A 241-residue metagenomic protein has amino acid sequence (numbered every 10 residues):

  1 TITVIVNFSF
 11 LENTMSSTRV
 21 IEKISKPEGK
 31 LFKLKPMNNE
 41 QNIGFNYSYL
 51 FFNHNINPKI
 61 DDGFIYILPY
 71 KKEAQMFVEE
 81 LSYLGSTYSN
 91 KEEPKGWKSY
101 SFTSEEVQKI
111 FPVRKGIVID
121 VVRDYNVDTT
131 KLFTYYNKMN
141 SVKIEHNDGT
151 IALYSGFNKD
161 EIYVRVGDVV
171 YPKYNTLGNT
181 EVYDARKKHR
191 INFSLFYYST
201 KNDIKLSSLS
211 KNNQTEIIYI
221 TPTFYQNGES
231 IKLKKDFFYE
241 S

Functional and structural regions predicted by a protein language model:
T1-T14: Short acidic, flexible loop segments centered on an aromatic residue
N13-R19, I151: Surface-exposed loop/edge segments in extracytoplasmic proteins
V20-K138, Q226-S241: Surface-exposed, glycine-biased beta-strand/turn segments
D61-Y66, K72, I162-D168, N175 (+1 more regions): Acidic, glycine-rich catalytic/binding loops that coordinate metals and/or anionic ligands
Y100-S101, S141-N147: Short, acidic/hydrophobic/Gly-rich beta-strand patch recurrent on exposed beta strands that often constitutes part
E105, F111, H146-Y174: Short histidine-centered loop motifs in beta-beta connectors
